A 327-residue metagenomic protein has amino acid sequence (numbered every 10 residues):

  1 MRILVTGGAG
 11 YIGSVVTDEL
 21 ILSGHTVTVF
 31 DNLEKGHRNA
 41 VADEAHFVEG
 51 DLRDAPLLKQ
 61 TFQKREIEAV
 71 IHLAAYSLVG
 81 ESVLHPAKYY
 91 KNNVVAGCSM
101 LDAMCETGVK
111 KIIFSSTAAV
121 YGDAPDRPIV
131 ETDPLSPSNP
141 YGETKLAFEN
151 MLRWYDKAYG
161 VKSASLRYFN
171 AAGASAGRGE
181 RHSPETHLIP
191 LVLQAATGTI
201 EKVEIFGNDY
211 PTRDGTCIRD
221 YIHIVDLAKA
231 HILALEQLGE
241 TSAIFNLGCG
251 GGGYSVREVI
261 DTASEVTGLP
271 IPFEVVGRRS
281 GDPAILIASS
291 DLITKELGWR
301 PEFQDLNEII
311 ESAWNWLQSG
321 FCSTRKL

Functional and structural regions predicted by a protein language model:
M1-A171: N-terminal Rossmann-like NAD(P)+-binding domain of SDR-like oxidoreductases, especially those catalyzing
N39-V41, P125-R127, A176-E180, C217-I218 (+1 more regions): Short aromatic-enriched loop/helix-cap "lid" or pocket-rim segments at secondary-structure transitions that line
V79-S82, A174-R178, R213-G215: A short acidic, helix-capping loop that chelates divalent metal ions and anchors anionic groups
Y90, S138-L146, H182-P190, D220-Y221: Short-chain dehydrogenase/reductase
C105, W154-D156, L188-I189, Q194-A196: Basic phosphate/pyrophosphate-binding loop/patch that engages nucleotide-derived ligands
S175-E185, V192-Q194, E201: Hydrophobic, Gly/Ser/Ala-rich alpha-helical and linker tracts in large acyl-processing enzymes of secondary/lipid
L191-L327: C-terminal substrate-binding subdomain of Rossmann-fold SDR/epimerase-dehydratase oxidoreductases
